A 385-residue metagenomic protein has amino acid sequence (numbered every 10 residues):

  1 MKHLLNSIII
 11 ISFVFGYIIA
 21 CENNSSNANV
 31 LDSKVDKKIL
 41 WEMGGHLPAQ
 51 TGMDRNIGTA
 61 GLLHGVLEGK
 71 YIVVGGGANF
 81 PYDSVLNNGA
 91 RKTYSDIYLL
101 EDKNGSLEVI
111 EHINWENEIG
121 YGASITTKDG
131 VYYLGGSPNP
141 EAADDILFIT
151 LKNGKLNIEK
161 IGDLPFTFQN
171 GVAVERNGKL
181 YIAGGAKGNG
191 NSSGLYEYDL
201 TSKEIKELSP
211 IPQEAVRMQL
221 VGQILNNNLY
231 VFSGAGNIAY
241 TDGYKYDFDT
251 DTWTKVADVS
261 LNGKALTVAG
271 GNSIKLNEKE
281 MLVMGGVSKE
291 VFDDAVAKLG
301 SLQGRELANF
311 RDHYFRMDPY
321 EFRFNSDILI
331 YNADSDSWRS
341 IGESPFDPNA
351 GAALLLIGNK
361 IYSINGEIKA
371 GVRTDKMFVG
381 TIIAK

Functional and structural regions predicted by a protein language model:
M1-K34: Bacterial Sec-dependent N-terminal signal peptides
S26-K385: Kelch-like beta-propeller repeat domains
